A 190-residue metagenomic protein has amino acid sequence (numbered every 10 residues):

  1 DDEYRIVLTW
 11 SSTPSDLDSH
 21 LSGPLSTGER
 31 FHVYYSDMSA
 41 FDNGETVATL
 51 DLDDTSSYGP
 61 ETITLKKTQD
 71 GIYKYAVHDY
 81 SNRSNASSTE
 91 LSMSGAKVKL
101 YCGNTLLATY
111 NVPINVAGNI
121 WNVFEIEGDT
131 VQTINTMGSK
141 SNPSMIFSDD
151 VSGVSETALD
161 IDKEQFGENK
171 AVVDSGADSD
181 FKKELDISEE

Functional and structural regions predicted by a protein language model:
D1-E190: Intrinsic-disorder/low-complexity signal
